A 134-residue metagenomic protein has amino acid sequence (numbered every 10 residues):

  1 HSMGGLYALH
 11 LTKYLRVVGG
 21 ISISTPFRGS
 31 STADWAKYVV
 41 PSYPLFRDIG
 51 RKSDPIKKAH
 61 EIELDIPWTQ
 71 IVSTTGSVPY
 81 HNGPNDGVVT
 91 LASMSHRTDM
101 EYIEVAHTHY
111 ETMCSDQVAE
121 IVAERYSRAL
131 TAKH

Functional and structural regions predicted by a protein language model:
H1-D65, V78, D86: Serine-dependent carboxylesterase/thioesterase catalytic core of lipase-like alpha/beta-hydrolase/SGNH enzymes
E63-H134: C-terminal catalytic-base region of ester-bond hydrolases, centering on the histidine of the charge-relay
